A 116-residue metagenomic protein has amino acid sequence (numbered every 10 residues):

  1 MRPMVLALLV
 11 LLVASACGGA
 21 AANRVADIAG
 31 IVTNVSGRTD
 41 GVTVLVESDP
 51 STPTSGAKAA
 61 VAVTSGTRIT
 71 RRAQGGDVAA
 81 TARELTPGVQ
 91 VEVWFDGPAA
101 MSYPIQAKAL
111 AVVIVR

Functional and structural regions predicted by a protein language model:
V5-L6, L11-A57, R72-R116: Short, flexible, surface-exposed loop segments at domain boundaries
G30, G66-T67: Small-residue (G/S/T/A) turn/hinge positions that recur once per unit in extracellular repeat modules
